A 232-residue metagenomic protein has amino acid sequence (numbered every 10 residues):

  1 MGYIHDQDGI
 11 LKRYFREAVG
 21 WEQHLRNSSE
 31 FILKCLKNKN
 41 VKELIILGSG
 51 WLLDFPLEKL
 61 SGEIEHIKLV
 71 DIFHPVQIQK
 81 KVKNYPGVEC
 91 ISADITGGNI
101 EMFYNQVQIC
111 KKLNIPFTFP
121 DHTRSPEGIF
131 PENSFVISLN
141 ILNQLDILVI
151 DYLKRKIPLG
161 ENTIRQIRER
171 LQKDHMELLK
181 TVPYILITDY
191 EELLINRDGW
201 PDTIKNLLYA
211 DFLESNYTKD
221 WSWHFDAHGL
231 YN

Functional and structural regions predicted by a protein language model:
M1-V41: Class I SAM-dependent methyltransferase Rossmann-like catalytic core, especially the SAM/SAH-binding loop
N40-L52: Conserved class I S-adenosyl-L-methionine
G50-I64: Conserved SAM-binding loop of SAM-dependent methyltransferases across substrates and taxa, primarily the Class I
H66-D71, S92: Conserved SAM-binding motif I beta-strand of class I
K83-F130: S-adenosyl-L-methionine
I115-E127, P131-K154: A short SAM/SAH-binding and catalytic strip from SAM-dependent methyltransferases
I137-S138, G160-Q172, L178, V182-D189: Conserved beta-strand signature within the Rossmann-like core of class I S-adenosyl-L-methionine
Y190-N232: Charged, low-complexity C-terminal accessory regions
